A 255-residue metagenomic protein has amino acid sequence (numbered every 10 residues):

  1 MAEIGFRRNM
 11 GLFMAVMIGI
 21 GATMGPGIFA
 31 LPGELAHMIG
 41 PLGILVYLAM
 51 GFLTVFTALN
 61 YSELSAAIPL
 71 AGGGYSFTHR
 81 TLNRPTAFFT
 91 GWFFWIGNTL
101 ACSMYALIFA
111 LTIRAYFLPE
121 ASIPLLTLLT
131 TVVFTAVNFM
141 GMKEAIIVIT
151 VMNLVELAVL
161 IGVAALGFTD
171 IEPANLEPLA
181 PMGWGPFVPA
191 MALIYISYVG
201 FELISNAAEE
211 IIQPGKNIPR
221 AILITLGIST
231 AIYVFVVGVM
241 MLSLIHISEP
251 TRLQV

Functional and structural regions predicted by a protein language model:
M1-G33, H37-L42, L48, T54-V55 (+2 more regions): Membrane-interface "cap" regions at the ends of multi-pass membrane proteins
A2-F6, I44, L48, F117-L125 (+1 more regions): Helix-loop-helix junctions that connect adjacent transmembrane segments in multi-pass membrane transporters
N9-G19, L45, N83-I96, T130 (+1 more regions): Select transmembrane alpha-helical segments in multipass membrane proteins
G11, G25, L64, N83 (+2 more regions): Hydrophobic/aromatic residues within transmembrane alpha-helices of membrane transport systems, especially the TMDs
M14, L42, T86, E144 (+1 more regions): Residue-level recognition of membrane-helix boundary sites in multi-pass small-molecule transporters
I18, F29, T54, A58-Y61 (+5 more regions): Alpha-helical transmembrane segments and their lipid-water interface positions in multi-pass membrane proteins
E34-M38, V46, V55-T131, A136-F139 (+1 more regions): Hydrophobic transmembrane alpha-helices that form the core helical bundles of multi-pass secondary transporters
I247-V255: A short, hydrophobic C-terminal helix/tail in secreted or cell-surface proteins
